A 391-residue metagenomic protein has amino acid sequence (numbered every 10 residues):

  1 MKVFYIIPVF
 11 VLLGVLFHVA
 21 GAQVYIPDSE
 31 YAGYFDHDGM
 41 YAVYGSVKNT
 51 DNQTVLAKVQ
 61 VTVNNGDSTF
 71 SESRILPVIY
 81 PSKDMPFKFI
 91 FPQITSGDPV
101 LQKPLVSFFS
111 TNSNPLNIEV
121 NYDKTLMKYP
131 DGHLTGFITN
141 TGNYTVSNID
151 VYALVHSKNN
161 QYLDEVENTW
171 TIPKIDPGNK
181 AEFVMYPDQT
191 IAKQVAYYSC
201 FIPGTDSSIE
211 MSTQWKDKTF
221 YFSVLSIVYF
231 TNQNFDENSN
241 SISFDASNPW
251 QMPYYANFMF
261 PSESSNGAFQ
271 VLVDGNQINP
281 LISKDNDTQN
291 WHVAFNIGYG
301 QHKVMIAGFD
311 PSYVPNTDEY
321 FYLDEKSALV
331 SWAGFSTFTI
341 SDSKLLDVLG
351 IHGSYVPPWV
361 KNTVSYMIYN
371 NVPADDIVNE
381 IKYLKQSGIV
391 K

Functional and structural regions predicted by a protein language model:
M1-P27, V59-V61, G136, V271 (+5 more regions): Secretory targeting signatures
V47-D51, I138-N143, A246-N248: Asparagine-centered strand-capping/turn motif at beta-strand->loop junctions
N52-A57, T145-N148, Y162-D164: Short acidic/proline- and small/hydrophobic-mixed sequence motifs that coincide with surface turns and coil-to-beta
L76, F91-H133, E165, T171 (+1 more regions): Terminal connector regions
P77-D84, I172-K180, S283-T288, N296-G298: Short proline/glycine- and polar residue-rich coil/turn motifs
P92-D98, I191-Q194, D285-Y313: C-terminal beta-strand-rich structural cap/linker in extracellular carbohydrate-active enzymes
S247-G267: Surface-exposed beta-strand/loop patches in extracellular or lumenal glycoproteins
Y313-K391: Acidic, Ser/Pro/Thr-rich low-complexity regulatory regions and the short amphipathic helical interaction modules they
